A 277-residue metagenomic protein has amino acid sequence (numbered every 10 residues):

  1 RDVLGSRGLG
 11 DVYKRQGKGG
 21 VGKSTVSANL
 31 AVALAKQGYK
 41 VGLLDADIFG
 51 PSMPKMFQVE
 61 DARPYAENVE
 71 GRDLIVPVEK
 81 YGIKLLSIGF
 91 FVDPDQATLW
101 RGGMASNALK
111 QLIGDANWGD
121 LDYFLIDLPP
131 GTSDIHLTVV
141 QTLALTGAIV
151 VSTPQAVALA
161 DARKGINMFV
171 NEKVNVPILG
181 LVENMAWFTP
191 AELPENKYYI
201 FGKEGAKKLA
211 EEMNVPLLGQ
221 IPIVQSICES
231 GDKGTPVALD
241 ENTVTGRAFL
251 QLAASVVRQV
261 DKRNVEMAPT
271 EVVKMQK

Functional and structural regions predicted by a protein language model:
D2-Y13: Single conserved hydrophobic/aromatic residue that forms the stacking wall/gate of nucleotide- or nucleobase-binding
G8, G19, D45, M53 (+8 more regions): Residue-level signature of catalytic and energy-coupling elements of molecular machines, predominantly ATP/GTP-dependent
K14-D47, L181: Walker A/P-loop phosphate-binding motif and the immediately C-terminal alpha-helix
K40-D95, S106, I113: Phosphate-binding loop that captures ATP/GTP phosphates
G89-V139: Phosphate-binding/switch loop-helix module in NTP-utilizing enzymes
D122-Y123, P129-D232: Conserved catalytic-core segment of NTP-binding enzymes
V176, Y199-Q225, E241-R247, Q251-K277: C-terminal accessory "lid"/substrate-recognition subdomains
K233-N242: C-terminal boundary of histidine-terminating zinc-finger modules
